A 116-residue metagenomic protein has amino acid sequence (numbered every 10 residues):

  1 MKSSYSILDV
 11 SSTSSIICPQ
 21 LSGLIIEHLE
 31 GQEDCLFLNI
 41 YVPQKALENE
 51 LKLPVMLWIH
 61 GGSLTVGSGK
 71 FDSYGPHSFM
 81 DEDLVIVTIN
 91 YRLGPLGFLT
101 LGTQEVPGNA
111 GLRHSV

Functional and structural regions predicted by a protein language model:
M1-R113: Non-catalytic accessory segments of hydrolases
V116: Alpha-helical metal-binding/catalytic segments enriched in His/Glu/Asp
